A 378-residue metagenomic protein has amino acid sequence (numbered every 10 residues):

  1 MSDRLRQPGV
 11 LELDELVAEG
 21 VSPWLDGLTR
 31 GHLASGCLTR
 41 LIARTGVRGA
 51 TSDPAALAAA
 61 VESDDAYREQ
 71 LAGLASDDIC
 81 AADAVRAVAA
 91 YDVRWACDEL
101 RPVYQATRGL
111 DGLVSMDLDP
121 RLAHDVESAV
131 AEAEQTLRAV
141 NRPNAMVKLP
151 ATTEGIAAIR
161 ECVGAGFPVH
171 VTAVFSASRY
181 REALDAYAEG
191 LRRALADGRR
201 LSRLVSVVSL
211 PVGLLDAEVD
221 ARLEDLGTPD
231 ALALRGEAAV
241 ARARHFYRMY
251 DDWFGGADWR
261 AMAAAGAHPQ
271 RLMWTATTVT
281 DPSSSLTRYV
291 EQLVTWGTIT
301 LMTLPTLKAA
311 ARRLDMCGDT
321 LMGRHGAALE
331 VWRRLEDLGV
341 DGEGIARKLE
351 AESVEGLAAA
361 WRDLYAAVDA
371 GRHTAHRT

Functional and structural regions predicted by a protein language model:
M1-G36: N- or domain-start disorder-to-order transition segments that initiate the globular core
S22-W24, R48-T51, D111-S115, N144-K148 (+3 more regions): Structural preference for beta-strand elements that scaffold enzyme active sites
D26-R30, A55, D117-A123, P150-E154 (+3 more regions): Active-site beta-loop-alpha junctions enriched in small/polar residues
H32, D125-A131, L149-V163, S176-Y187: Active-site-adjacent beta->alpha loops and helix N-cap segments on the catalytic face of soluble alpha/beta enzymes
D53, M116, V147, C162 (+2 more regions): Conserved, mostly hydrophobic/aromatic
A56-A59, S63-A158: Active-site beta->alpha loop and helix N-cap motifs at the rims of alpha/beta catalytic domains
A165-P305: Catalytic alpha/beta core domains of metabolic enzymes, predominantly
G266-H376: Flexible, acidic glycine-rich loops studded with aromatic residues
